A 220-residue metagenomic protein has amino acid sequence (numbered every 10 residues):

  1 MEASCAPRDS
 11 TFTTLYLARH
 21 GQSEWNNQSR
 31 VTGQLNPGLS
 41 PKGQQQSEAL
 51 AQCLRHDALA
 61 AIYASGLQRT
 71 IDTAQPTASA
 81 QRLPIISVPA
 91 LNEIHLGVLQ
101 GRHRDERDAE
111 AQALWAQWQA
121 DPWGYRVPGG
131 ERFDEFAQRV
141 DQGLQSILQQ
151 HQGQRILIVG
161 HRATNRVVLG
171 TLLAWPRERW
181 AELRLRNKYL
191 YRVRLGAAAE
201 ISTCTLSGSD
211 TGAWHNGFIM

Functional and structural regions predicted by a protein language model:
M1-T14, I86, I94-E106, Q149 (+2 more regions): Acidic, low-complexity terminal tails and accessory targeting/binding regions of phosphate-metabolizing enzymes
E2, T13-L83, S87: Active-site-proximal alpha-helix that buttresses catalytic centers in soluble enzyme cores
S23, T164-N165: Short active-site segment of divalent metal-dependent hydrolases/proteases that encodes the spacing between
E48-R55, A137, D141-Q149: Generic structural signal for well-ordered alpha-helical scaffold segments
A64-S65, Q138, V159-G160: Short beta-strand scaffold positions
Q75, D105, Q145: Active-site phosphate/pyrophosphate- and oxyanion-stabilizing loops and adjacent acidic/basic residues in soluble
P76, V167-T171: Active-site signature of alpha/beta-hydrolase-fold catalytic machinery across serine- and Asp/Cys-nucleophile hydrolases
S79-R139, E182, R194, F218-M220: Phosphate-handling substructures
